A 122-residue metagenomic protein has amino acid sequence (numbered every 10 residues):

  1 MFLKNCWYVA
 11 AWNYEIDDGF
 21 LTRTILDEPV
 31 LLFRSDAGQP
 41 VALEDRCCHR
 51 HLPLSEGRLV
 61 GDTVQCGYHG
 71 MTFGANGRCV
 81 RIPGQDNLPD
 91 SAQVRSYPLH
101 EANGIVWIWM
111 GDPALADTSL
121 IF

Functional and structural regions predicted by a protein language model:
M1-C6, T22: Hydrophobic, proline/glycine-rich low-complexity stretches
V9-F122: Rieske [2Fe-2S] iron-sulfur-binding domain
